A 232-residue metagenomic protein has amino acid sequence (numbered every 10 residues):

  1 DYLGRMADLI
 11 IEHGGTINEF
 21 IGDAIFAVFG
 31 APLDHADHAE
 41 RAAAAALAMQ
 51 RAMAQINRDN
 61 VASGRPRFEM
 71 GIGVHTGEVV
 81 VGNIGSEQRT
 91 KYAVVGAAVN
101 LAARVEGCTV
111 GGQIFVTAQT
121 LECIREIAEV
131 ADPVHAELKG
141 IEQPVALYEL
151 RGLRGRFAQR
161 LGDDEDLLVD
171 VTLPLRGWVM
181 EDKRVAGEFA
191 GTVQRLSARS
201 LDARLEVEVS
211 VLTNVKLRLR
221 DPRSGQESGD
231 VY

Functional and structural regions predicted by a protein language model:
D1-H13, A45-A48: Active-site-proximal alpha-helical element of nucleotidyl cyclase-like catalytic domains and analogous helices
L9-R41, Q55-A97, I124-I127, V145: Catalytic core of nucleotidyl cyclases, primarily class III adenylyl/guanylyl cyclases
H75-T76, I84, A97-A118: Catalytic/regulatory signature loops of cyclic-dinucleotide turnover enzymes and related class III nucleotidyl cyclases
V79, C108-P174: Cytosolic regulatory/linker segments at or just downstream of nucleotide-handling modules in signal-transduction
L175-L219: Short strand-loop-strand
G191, G229-Y232: Short beta-strand-centered aromatic/proline hotspots
R220-G225: Short, charged beta-turn/beta-strand-edge "cap" motif at the junction between a beta-strand and an adjacent loop
